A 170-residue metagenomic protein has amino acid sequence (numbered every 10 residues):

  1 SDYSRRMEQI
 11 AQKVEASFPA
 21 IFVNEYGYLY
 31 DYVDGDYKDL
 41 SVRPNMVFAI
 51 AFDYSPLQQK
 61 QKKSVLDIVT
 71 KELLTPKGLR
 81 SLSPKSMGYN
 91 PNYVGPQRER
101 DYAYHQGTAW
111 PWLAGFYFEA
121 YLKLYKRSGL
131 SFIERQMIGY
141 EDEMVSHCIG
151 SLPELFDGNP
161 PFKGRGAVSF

Functional and structural regions predicted by a protein language model:
S1-N92, D142-F170: Catalytic cores of carbohydrate-active enzymes
Y30-D31, I50, R98-Y102, I133: Generic alpha-helix detector with strongest preference for long hydrophobic helices that associate with membranes
R43, W110-L113, I133-Q136, F170: A structural signal for short secondary-structure junctions
N45-L57, F118-R127, I133-M137: Alpha-helical support elements that line or immediately flank enzyme active sites and cofactor-binding pockets
L66, T70, D101, F118 (+4 more regions): Generic hydrophobic alpha-helical scaffold/packing signal
N92-G129: C-terminal substrate/ligand-recognition segments
